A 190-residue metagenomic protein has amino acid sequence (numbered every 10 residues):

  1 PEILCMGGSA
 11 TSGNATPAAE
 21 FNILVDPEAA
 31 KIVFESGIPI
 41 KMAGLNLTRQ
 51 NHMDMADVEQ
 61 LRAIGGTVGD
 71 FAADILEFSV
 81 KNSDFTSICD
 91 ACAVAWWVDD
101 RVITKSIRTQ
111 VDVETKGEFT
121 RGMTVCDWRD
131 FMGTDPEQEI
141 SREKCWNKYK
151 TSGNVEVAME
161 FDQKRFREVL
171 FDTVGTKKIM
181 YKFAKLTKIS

Functional and structural regions predicted by a protein language model:
P1-Q50, M55: Active-site histidine-anchored catalytic micro-motif
L24-D26, I40-S190: Conformational coupling and interaction surfaces
